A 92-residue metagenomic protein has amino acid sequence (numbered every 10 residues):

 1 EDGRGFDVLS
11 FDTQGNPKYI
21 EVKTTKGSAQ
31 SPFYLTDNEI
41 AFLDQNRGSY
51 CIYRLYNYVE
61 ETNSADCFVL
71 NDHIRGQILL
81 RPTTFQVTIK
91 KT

Functional and structural regions predicted by a protein language model:
E1-G3: Core nucleotidyl-transferase/polymerase catalytic module
G5-F6, N16-P17, G48-Y50: Short, surface-exposed beta-edge/turn micro-motifs
D7-S10, K18-T24: Conserved catalytic cores of phosphodiester-cleaving nucleases, focusing on short active-site segments
T13: Acidic, glycine-rich loop-and-strand cores that form catalytic or ligand-binding grooves in diverse globular domains
V22-H73: Catalytic cores of nucleic-acid endonucleases
N46, R75-T92: Non-catalytic C-terminal interaction segments of nucleic acid-processing enzymes
